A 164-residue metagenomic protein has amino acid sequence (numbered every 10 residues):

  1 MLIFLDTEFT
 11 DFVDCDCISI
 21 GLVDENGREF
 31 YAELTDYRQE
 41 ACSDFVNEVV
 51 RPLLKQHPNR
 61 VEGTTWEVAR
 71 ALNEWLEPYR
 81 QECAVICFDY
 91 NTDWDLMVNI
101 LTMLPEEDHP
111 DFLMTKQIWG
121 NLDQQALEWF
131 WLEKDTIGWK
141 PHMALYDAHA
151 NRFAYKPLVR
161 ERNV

Functional and structural regions predicted by a protein language model:
M1-I3, T10-F12, L76-C83, W94 (+2 more regions): Long hydrophobic alpha-helices with heptad-repeat/coiled-coil character
I3, T10-F88: Conserved non-catalytic scaffold segment of RNase H-like nuclease domains
L5-D6, M114: Intrinsically disordered/low-complexity terminal segments and short unstructured peptides
V23-D24, T102-E106, R160: Short, surface-exposed basic-aromatic patches at helix termini and helix-loop junctions that form
Y90, L96, W131-V164: Acidic, Mg2+-coordinating catalytic module of metal-dependent nucleases/exonucleases that use a two-metal-ion mechanism
T92-D111: Substrate-recognition/cap helix-loop segment adjacent to the acidic, metal-dependent catalytic center of Asp-based
H109-W131: Short, flexible loop segments at boundaries between secondary-structure elements
